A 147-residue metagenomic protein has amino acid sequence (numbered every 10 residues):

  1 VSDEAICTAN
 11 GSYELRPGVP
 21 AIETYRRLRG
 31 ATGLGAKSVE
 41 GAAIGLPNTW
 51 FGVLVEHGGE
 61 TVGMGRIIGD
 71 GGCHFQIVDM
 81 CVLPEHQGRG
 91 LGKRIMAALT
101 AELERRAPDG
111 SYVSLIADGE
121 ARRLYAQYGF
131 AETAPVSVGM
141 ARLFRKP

Functional and structural regions predicted by a protein language model:
S2-E40: Short amphipathic alpha-helix that is part of the acyltransferase structural core
I44-L54, D109-S111: A short helix-loop-beta-strand connector motif used in the catalytic cores of GNAT acetyltransferases and, in some
W50-G65: Conserved beta-hairpin
C73-P84: Conserved acetyl-CoA binding element of GNAT-fold acetyltransferases
H86, G90-A98: Conserved acetyl-CoA pyrophosphate-binding loop and the N-cap/start of the following alpha-helix in GNAT-like
L103-A117: Conserved GNAT acetyl-CoA-binding A-motif
Y125: Conserved active-site tyrosine of GNAT-family acetyltransferases
